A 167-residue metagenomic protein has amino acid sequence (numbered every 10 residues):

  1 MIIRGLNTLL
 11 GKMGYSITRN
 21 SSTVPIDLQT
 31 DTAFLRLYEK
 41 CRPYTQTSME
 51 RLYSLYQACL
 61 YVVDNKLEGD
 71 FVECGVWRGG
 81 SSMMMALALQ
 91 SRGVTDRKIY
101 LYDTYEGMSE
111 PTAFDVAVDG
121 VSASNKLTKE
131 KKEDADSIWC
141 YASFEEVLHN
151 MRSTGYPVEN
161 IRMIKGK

Functional and structural regions predicted by a protein language model:
M1-C41: Membrane-proximal basic amphipathic "stem/tether" segments
D27-M49, L60, N65-K167: S-adenosylmethionine/decaboxylated-SAM
E50-S54: N-terminal pre-P-loop "Q-motif" helix
Q57: Conserved pre-motif I regulatory segment
